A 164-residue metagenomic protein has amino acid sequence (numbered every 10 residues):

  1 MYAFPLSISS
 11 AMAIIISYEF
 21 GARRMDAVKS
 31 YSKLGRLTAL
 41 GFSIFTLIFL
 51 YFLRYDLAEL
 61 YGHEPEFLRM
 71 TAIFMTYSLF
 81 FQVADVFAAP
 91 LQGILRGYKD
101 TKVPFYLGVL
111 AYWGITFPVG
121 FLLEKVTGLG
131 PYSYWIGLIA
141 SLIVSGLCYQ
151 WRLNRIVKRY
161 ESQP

Functional and structural regions predicted by a protein language model:
M1-R54, D85-K99, V103-P104: Small-residue-rich hydrophobic transmembrane alpha-helices
Y2, F42, T46, L50 (+3 more regions): Alpha-helical transmembrane segments of multipass membrane proteins
P5, P65-A88, L110: Alpha-helical transmembrane segments of multi-pass membrane proteins
A11, R23, Y55-E64, I94 (+3 more regions): Transmembrane helix-loop junctions in multipass membrane proteins, especially transporters and channels
S30-L40, A72-F80, Y106, L110 (+2 more regions): Internal alpha-helical transmembrane segments of multi-pass membrane proteins, especially GPCRs
F45-L68, A72: Short membrane-interface helical motifs at transmembrane helix boundaries in multi-pass membrane transporters
R69, Y112-G146, W151, R155 (+1 more regions): Membrane-interface helix-loop junctions in multi-pass transport and translocation proteins
